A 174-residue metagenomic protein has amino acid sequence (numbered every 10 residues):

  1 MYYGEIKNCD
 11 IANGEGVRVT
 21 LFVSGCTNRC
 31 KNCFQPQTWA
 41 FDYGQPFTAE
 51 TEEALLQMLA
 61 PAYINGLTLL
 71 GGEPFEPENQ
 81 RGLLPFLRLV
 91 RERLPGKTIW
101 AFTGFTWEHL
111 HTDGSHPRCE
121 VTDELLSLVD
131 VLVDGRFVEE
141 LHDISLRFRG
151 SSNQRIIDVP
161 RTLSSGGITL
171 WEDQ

Functional and structural regions predicted by a protein language model:
M1-G4, V17, N32-S115, E120 (+1 more regions): Conserved Radical SAM active-site core
Y2-R29: N-terminal pre-triad scaffold of radical SAM enzymes
K7, T103, R136, P160: Residues at the C-termini of beta-strands that transition into short coil/loop
E76, E140-L141: Short glycine-rich, flexible loops that bind phosphorylated cofactors or substrates
F86-R91, H142-Q174: P-loop/Walker A phosphate-binding loop and immediately adjacent motor/lid segment at beta-alpha junctions
E124-S127, G150: Short, conserved loop/helix-junction motifs that constitute active-site signature segments in enzyme catalytic cores
D130: Receiver (REC) domain switch/active-site residues of two-component response regulators
